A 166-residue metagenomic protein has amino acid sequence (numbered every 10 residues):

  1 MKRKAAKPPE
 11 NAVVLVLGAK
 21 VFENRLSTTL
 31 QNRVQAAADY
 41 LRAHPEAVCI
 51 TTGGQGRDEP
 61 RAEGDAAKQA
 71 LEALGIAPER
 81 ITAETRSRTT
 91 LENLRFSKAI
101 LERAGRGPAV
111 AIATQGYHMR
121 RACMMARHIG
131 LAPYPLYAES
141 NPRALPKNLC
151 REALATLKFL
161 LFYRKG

Functional and structural regions predicted by a protein language model:
K2-L149: A structural signal for short, hydrophobic/glycine-enriched beta-strand patches
L145-G166: A transmembrane-helix-recognition feature enriched in membrane-embedded lipid enzymes and envelope glyco-/phospholipid
